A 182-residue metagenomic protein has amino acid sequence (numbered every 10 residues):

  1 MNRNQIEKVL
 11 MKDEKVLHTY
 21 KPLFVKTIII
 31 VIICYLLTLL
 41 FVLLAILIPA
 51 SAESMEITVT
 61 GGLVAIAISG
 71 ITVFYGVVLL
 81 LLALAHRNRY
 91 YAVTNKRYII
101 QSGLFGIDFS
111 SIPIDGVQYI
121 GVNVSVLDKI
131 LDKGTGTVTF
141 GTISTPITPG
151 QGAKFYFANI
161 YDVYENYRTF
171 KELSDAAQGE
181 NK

Functional and structural regions predicted by a protein language model:
M1-E56, D175-K182: N-terminal membrane-targeting/pre-transmembrane regions
E7-L10, A83, Y90, K129-L131: Short secondary-structure boundary/capping segments
Y20, N95, V124, F140-S144 (+1 more regions): Flexible glycine-/small-residue-rich
F41, V73-F74: Alpha-helical transmembrane segments of multipass membrane proteins
P49-I71: Hydrophobic alpha-helical transmembrane segments
Y75-G121: Conserved beta-hairpin
F105-D108, N123-T135: Short acidic, Gly/Pro-enriched loop/turn segments at secondary-structure junctions
L131-K182: A membrane-cytosol interface segment of integral membrane proteins
